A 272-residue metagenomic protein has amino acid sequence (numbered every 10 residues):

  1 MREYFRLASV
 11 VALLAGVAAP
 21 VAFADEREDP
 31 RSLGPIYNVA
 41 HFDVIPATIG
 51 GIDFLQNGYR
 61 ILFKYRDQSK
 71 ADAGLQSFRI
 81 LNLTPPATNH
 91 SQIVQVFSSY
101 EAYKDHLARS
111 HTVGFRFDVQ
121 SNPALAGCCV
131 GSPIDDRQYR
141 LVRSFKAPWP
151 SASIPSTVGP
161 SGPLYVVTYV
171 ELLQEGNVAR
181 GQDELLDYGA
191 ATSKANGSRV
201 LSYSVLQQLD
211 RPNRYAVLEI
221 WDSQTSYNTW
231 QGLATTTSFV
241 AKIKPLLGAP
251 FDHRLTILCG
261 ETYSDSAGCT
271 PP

Functional and structural regions predicted by a protein language model:
M1-V10: Bacterial N-terminal signal peptides that target proteins for export
A18-A19: N-terminal signal peptide c-region/cleavage motif recognized by signal peptidases
A22-A24: Boundary at the C-terminal end of the N-terminal hydrophobic targeting segment
E28-D29, R60, K64-F78, P86-H90 (+3 more regions): An amphipathic, aromatic/His-enriched active-site/gating alpha helix that lines ligand/cofactor pockets
P35-V44, Q92-V94, P163-E171: Active-site-flanking beta-strand signature of metal-NTP-handling nucleotidyl enzymes and homologous cyclase-like
D43-R60, E171-D183: Short, surface-exposed ligand-recognition loops at beta-strand->loop->(often short) alpha-helix junctions that present
L81-A87, L206-R211: A short beta-turn/loop motif at secondary-structure boundaries
G131-E171: Surface-exposed beta-loop interaction hotspot
